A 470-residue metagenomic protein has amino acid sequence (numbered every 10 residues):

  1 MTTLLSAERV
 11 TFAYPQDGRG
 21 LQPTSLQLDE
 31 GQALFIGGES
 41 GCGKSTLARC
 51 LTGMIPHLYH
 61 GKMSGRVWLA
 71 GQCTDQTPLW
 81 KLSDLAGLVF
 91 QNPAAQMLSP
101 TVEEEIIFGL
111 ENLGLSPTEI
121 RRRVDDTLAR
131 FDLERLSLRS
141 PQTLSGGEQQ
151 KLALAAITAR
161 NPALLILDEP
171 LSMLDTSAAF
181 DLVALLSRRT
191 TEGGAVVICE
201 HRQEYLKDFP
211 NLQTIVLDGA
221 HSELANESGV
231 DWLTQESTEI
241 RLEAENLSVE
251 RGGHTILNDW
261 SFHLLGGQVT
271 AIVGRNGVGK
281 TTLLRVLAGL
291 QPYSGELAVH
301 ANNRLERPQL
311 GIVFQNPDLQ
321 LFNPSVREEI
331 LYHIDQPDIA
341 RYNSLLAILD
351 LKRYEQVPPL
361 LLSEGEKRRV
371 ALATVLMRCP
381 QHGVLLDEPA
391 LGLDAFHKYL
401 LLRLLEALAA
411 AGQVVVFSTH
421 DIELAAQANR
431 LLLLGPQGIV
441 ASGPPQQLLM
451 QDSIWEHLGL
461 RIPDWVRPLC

Functional and structural regions predicted by a protein language model:
G37-E39, V273-R275: The feature captures the beta-strand-to-loop junction immediately N-terminal to the Walker
R66-K81, L290, E296-I312: ABC ATPase NBD Q-loop/coupling interface
T118-L136, I339-Y354, A373-L376: Conserved ABC ATPase "signature" region
S140-L144, E148, P358-L362, E366: Conserved ABC ATPase signature
T158, L376-R378: ABC ATPase C-loop
L165-E169, V384-E388: Catalytic Walker B motif of ABC-type/P-loop ATPase nucleotide-binding domains
D175, D387, D394: ABC-family nucleotide-binding domains
Y205-D208, I215-S237, G438-P463: Conserved beta-strand-loop-alpha-helix hinge in the C-terminal portion of ABC ATPase nucleotide-binding domains
